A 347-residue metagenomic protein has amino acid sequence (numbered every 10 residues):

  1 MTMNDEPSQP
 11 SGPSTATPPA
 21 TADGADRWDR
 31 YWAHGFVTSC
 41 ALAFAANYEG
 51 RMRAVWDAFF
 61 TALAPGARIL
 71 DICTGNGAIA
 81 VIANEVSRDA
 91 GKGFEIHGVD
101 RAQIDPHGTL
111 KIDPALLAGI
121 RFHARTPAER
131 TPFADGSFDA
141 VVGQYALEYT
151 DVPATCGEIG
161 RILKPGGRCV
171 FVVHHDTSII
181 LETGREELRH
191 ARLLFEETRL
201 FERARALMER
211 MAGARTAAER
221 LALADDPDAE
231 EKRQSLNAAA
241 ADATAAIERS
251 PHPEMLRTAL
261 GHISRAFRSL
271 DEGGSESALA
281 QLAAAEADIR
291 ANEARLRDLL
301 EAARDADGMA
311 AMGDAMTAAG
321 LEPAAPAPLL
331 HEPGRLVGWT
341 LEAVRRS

Functional and structural regions predicted by a protein language model:
N4-E6, T17-L63: Class I SAM-dependent methyltransferase Rossmann-like catalytic core, especially the SAM/SAH-binding loop
R68-L70, G75-R130: Class I SAM-dependent methyltransferase SAM/SAH-binding core
E129-A140: A short acidic, Gly/Pro-enriched loop at the edge of an enzyme's catalytic core that lines a small-molecule cofactor
A140-P153: A short SAM/SAH-binding and catalytic strip from SAM-dependent methyltransferases
A154-P165: A short glycine-rich, Lys/Arg-flanked "PGG" loop and its adjoining helix->strand segment in the class I
G166-H175: Conserved beta-strand signature within the Rossmann-like core of class I S-adenosyl-L-methionine
F201-E322: Substrate-binding/catalytic lobe of Class I Rossmann-like enzymes that use SAM or dcSAM, i.e., the mid-to-C-terminal
P333-S347: Core SAM-dependent methyltransferase catalytic element
